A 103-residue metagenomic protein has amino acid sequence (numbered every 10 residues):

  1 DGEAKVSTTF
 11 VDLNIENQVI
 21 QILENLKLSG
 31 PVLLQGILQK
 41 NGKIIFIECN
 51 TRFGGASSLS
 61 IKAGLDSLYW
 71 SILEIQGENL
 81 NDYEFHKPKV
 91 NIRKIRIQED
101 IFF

Functional and structural regions predicted by a protein language model:
D1-K27, L38, N50-Q76, I92-Q98: ATP-dependent carboxylate/phosphate-activation module, predominantly the ATP-grasp catalytic core and closely related
S29-N41: A short glycine-rich, hydrophobically flanked beta-strand micro-motif that places a catalytic Asp/Glu for divalent metal
P31, S58, L80-N81: Secondary-structure boundary/capping residues
I45-E48: Protein kinase-like catalytic core scaffold
E78-F103: Cysteine/selenocysteine-centered motifs that mediate thiol-based redox chemistry or coordinate metal-sulfur cofactors
